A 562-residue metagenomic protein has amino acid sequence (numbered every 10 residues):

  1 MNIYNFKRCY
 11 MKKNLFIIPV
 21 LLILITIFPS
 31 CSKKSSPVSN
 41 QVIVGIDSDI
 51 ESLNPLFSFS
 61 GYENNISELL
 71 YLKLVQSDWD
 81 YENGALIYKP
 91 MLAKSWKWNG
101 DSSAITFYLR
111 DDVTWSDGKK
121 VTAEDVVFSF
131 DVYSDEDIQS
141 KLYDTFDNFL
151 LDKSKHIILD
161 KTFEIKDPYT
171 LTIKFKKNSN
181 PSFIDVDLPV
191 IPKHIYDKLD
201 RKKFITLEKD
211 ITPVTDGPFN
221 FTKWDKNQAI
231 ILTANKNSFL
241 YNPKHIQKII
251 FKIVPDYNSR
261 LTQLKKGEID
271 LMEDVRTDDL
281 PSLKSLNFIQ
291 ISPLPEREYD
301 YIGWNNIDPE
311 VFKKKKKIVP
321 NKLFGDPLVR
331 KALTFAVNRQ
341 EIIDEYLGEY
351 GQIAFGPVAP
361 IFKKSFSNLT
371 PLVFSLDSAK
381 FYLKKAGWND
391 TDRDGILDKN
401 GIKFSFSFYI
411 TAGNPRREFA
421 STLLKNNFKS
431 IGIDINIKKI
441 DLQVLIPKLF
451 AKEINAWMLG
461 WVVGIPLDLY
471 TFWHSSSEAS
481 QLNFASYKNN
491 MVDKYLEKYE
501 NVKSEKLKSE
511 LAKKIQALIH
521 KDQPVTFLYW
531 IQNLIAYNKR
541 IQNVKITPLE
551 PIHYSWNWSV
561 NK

Functional and structural regions predicted by a protein language model:
I46-D101, V214-T215: N-terminal lobe/hinge region of extracytoplasmic solute-binding protein
D78-N83, V186-K244, K248, N258 (+2 more regions): Gly/Pro-rich hinge or "lid" segments in bacterial periplasmic/extracellular proteins
K94-L142, T172, R260-Q263, K322-G325: Aromatic- and charge-enriched surface segment that lines or borders ligand/interaction sites
Y108, D144-K198: Surface-exposed binding/hinge segments that line and control ligand-binding clefts or catalytic entry sites
T122-S129, P168-K174, P218, I246-K248 (+5 more regions): Alpha-helical secondary-structure segments
Q139-Y143, T222-T233, K252-K316, G460-V463: Extracellular/periplasmic solute-recognition and catalytic clefts
I205-D210, N237-S282, K425, D434-N436 (+1 more regions): Ligand-site clamp/hinge motif
D225, A229, K236, S292-P293 (+5 more regions): Detector for C-terminal structural segments
